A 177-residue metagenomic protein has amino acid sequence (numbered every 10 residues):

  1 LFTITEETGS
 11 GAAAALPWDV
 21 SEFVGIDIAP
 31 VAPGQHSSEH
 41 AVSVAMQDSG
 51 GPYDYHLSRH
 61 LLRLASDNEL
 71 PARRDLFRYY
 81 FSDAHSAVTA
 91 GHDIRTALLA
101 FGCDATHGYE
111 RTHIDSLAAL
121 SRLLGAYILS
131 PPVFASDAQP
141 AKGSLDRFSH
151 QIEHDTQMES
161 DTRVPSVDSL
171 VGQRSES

Functional and structural regions predicted by a protein language model:
L1-D48, Y80, A84, A135: Acidic/histidine-rich catalytic neighborhood of metal-dependent amide-processing enzymes
S43-D155, P165-G172: Active-site-adjacent substrate-binding region of metalloamidase/peptidase-like peptide-processing proteins
